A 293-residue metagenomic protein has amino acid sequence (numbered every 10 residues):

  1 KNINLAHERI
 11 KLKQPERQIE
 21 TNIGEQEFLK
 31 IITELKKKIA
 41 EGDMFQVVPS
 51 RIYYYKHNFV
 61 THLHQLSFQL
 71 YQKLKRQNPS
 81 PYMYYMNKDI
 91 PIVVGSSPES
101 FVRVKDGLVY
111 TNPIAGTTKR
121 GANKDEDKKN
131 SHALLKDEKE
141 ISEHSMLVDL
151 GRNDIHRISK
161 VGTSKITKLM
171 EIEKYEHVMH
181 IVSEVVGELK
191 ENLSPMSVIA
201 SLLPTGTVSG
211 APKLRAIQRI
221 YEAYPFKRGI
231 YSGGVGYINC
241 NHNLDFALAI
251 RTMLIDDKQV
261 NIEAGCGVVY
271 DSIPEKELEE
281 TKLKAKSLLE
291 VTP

Functional and structural regions predicted by a protein language model:
K1-P293: Extended alpha-helical targeting/anchoring segments, especially N-terminal organellar/secretory targeting helices
